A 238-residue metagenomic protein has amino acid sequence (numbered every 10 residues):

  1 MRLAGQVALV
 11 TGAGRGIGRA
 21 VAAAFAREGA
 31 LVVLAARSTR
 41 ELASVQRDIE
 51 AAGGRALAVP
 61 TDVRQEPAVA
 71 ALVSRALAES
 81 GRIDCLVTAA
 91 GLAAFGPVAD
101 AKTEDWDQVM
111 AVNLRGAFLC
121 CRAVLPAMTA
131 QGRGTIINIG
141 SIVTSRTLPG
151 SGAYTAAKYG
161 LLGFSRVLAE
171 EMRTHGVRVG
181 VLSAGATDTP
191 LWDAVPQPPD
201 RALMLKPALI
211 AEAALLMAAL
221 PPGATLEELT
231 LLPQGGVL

Functional and structural regions predicted by a protein language model:
V7, G14-R15: Conserved glycine-rich cofactor-binding loop
E28-S44: Conserved glycine-rich Rossmann-like NAD(P)H-binding loop of the short-chain dehydrogenase/reductase
R40, P60-L72, T103: The beta1-alpha1 cofactor-binding region of Rossmann-like NAD(H)/NADP(H)-dependent oxidoreductases
P97-V98, D105-D107: Substrate-binding pocket helix/loop in short-chain dehydrogenase/reductase
C121, A157: Active-site helix of classical SDR
S141: Residue(s) in the substrate-gating loop at a strand-loop-helix junction that position the organic substrate next
T174-V177, V181-L182, Q197-L238: C-terminal helical subdomain
